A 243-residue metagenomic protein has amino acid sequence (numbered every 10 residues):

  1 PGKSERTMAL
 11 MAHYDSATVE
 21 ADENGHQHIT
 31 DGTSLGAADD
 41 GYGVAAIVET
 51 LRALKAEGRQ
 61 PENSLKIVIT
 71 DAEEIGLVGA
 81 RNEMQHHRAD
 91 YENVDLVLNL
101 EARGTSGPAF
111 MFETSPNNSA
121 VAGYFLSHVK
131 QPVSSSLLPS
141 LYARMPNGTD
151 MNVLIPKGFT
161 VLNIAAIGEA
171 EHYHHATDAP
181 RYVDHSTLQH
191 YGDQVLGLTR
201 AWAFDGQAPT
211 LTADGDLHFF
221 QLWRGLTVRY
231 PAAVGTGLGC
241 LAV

Functional and structural regions predicted by a protein language model:
P1-V228: Soluble extramembrane regions of membrane proteins in the secretory/endomembrane system
Q221-V243: Core alpha-helical transmembrane segments of integral membrane proteins
